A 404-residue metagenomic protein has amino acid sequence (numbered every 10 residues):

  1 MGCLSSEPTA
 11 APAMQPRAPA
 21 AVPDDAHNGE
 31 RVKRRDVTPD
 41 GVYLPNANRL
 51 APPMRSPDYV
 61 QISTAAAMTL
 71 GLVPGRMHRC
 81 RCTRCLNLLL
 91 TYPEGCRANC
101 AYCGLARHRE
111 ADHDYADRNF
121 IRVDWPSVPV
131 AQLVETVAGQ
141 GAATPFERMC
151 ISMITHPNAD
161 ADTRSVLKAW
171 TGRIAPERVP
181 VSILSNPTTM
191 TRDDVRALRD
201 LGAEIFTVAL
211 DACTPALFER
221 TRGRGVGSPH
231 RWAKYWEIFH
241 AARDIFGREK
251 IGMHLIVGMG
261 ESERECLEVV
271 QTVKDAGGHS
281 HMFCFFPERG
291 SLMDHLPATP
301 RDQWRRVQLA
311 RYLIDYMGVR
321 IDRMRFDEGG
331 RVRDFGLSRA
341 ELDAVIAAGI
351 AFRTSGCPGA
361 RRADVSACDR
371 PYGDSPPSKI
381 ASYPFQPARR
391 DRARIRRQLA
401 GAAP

Functional and structural regions predicted by a protein language model:
M1-P19, H27-R84, I245, L267-P404: Auxiliary Fe-S-binding modules of radical SAM enzymes
Y59-R109, R148-I151: N-terminal pre-triad scaffold of radical SAM enzymes
R97, A111, P145-M149, K250-G252 (+5 more regions): Conserved mixed alpha/beta catalytic, RNA-binding, or beta-rich assembly cores of soluble enzyme, regulatory
R107-T136, Q140-D162, E177-D194, L201-W236 (+1 more regions): Core AdoMet radical
E147-R173, G258-E265: Conserved glycine-rich "GG(E/T)P / GGGxP" loop and the immediately following alpha-helix in the radical SAM core
R164-R178, H230-R248, R301-M317: Alpha-helix-loop-beta-strand connector modules within alpha/beta enzyme cores
L184-T188, R224-G225, I238-R264, F285 (+1 more regions): Conserved strand-turn element in the central/C-terminal portion of the radical SAM core barrel that lines
D193-L198, G260-K274: Catalytic cores of alpha/beta
